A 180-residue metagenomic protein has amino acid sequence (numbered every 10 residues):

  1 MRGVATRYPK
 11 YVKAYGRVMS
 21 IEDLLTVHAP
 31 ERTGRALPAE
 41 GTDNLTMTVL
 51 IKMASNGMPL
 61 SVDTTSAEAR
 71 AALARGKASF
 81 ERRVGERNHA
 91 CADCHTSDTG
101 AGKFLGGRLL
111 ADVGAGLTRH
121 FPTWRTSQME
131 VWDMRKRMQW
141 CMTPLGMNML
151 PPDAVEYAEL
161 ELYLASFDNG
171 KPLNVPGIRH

Functional and structural regions predicted by a protein language model:
M1-T46, M53-G57, R82-H180: Electron-transfer interface patches adjacent to heme c in soluble/periplasmic c-type cytochromes and di-/multiheme
M47-A54, D63-A67: Hydrophobic, well-structured mid-protein blocks that either form specific transmembrane helices
P59-R75: Solvent-exposed, charged amphipathic helical/linker segments at domain boundaries
